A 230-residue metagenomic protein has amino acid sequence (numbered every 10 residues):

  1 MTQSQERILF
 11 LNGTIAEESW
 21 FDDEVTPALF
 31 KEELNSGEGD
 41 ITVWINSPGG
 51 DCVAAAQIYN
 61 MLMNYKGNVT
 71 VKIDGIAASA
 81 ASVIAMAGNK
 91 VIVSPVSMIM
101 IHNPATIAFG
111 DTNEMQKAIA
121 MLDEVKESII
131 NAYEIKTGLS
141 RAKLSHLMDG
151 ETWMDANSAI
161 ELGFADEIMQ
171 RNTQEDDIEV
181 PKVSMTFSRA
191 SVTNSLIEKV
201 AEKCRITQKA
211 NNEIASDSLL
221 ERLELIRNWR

Functional and structural regions predicted by a protein language model:
M1-K72, I76-A80, G88-M100, A105-R230: N-terminal organellar transit peptides
